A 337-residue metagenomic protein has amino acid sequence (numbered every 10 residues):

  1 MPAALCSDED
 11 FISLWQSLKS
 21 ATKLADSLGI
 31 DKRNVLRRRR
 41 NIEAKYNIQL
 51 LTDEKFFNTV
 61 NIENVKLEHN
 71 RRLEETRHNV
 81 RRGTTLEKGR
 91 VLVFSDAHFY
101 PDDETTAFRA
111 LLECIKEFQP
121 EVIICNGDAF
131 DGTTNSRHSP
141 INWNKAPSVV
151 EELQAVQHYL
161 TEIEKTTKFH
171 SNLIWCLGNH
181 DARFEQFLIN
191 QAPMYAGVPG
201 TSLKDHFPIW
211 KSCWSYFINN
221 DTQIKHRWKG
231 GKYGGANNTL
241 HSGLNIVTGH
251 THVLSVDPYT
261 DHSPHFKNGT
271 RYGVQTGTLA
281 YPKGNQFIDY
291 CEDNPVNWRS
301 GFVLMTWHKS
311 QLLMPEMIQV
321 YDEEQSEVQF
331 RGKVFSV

Functional and structural regions predicted by a protein language model:
P2-K19: Short, amphipathic alpha-helical "recognition" segments used to contact nucleic acids or chromatin
T22-E43: Short, basic interhelical loop/turn and adjoining N-cap of the next helix at nucleic-acid- or acidic-partner-contacting
A44-E74: Short Lys/Arg-enriched helix C-cap and helix-to-coil transition segments that create basic nucleic-acid-contact patches
D53-E54, F94, F99-D205: Core catalytic region of metal-dependent phosphoesterases/phosphodiesterases, especially metallo-beta-lactamase-like
K66-T105: Mobile, glycine- and charge-enriched loop segments and immediately flanking short secondary-structure elements within
G89-V91, V122-I124, N172, T222-Q223 (+1 more regions): Structural motif
K204-D221: Short acidic low-complexity segments
D221-E316: Conserved beta-sheet core of the metallophosphoesterase superfamily
